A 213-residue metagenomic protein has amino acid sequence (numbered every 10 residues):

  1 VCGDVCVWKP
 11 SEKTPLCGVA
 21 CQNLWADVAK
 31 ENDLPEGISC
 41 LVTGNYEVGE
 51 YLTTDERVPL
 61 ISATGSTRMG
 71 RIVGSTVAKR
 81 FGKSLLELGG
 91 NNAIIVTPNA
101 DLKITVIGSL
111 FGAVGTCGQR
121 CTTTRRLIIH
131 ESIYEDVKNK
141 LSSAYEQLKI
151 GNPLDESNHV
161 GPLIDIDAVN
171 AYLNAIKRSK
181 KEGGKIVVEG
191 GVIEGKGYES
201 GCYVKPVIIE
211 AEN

Functional and structural regions predicted by a protein language model:
V1-N32, F81, K103: Conserved small-residue-rich beta-alpha loop and adjacent elements that most often cradle the phosphate/pyrophosphate
D4, K9-S11, T43, T64 (+1 more regions): Short beta->alpha connector loops at strand-helix junctions that form conserved, small/polar/Pro-enriched
K13-L16, Y46-V48, T67-R68, K79: Short alpha-helical
T14-P15, G44, N92, E194: Positions that flank functional sites
C17-V19, V48, V96, Y198-E199: Short Asp/Glu-rich motifs
D27, T54, L60, R68-N213: ALDH superfamily catalytic-core signature
P35-S39: Short acidic capping loops at alpha-helix termini that bridge into adjacent secondary structure
C40-S62: A structured beta-alpha segment of the ubiquitous adenosine-cofactor-binding alpha/beta core
